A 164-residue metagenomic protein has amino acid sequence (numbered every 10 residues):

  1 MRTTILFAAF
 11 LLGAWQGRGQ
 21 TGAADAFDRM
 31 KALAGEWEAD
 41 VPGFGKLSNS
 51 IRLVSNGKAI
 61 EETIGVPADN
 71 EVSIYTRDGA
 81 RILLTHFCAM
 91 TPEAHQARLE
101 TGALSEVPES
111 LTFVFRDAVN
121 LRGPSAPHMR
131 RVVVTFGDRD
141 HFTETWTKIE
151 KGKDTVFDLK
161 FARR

Functional and structural regions predicted by a protein language model:
I5-A14: Bacterial N-terminal signal peptides
W15-G19: Sec/Tat signal peptide C-region and signal peptidase I cleavage site
Q20-T21, H141-R164: Edge beta-strand at a domain terminus
T21-E36, V133: N-terminal helix-cap/turn-to-beta initiation motif at the start of protein domains
G45-S48, A68-V72, A94-E100, A126-R131 (+2 more regions): Short, surface-exposed coil-to-beta transition loops
N49-G79: N-terminal glycine/threonine-rich, aromatic-flanked beta-hairpin/loop signature
S55, V107, F136-D140: Residue-level recognition of beta-strand termini and adjacent short loop/turns
A68-L104: Helix-adjacent hinge/juxtasegments
